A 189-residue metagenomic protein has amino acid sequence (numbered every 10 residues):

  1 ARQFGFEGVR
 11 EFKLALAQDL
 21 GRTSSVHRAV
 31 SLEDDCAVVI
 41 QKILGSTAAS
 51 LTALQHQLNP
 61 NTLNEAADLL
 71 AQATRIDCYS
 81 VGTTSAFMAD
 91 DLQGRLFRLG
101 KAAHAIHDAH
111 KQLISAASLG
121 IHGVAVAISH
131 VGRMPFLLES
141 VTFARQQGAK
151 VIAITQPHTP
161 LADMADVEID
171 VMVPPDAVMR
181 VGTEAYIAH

Functional and structural regions predicted by a protein language model:
A1-T62: HTH-adjacent hinge/linker in prokaryotic transcriptional regulators
G8, I187-A188: Short acidic-hydrophobic sequence patches enriched in Asp/Glu that either
Q41-K42, A67, S115-A116: Short, flexible segments with low predicted structural confidence
L44, A188-H189: A structural signal for well-ordered alpha-helical scaffolds and beta->alpha junctions
N61-R75: Glycine-rich phosphate/diphosphate-binding loops that line cofactor/substrate pockets in enzymes
A71-I187: Glycine-rich phosphate-binding loops that contact phosphosugars or nucleotide phosphates
